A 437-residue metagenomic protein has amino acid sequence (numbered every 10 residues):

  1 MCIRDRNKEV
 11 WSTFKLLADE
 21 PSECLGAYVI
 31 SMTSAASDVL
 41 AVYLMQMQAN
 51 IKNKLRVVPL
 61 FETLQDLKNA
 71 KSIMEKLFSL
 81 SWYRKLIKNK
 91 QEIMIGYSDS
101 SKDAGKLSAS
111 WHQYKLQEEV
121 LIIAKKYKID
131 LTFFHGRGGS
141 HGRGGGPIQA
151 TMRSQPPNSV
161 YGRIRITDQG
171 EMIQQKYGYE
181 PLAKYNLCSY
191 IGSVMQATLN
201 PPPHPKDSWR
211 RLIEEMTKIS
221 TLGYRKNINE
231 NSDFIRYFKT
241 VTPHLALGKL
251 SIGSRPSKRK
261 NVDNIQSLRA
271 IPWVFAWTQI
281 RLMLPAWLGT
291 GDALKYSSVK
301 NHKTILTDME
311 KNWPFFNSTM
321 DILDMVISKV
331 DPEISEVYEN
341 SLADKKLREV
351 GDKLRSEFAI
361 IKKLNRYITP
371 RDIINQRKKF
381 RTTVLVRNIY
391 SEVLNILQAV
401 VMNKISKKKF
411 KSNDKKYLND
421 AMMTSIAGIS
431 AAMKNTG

Functional and structural regions predicted by a protein language model:
R4, K8-F14, D19-S22, G96-D99 (+5 more regions): Acidic, glycine-enriched catalytic cores built around paired aspartates
R4-L40, L44-Q48, M74-S108, S159 (+1 more regions): Active-site cores of enzymes that catalyze phosphoryl transfer or operate on phosphate-rich substrates
C24-Y28, K54-V58, K90-E92, K128-T132 (+1 more regions): Beta-sheet entry/capping signal
L40-V42, N69-I73, D103-S108, G142-Q149 (+1 more regions): Short acidic, glycine/serine/threonine-rich loops at helix termini
I51-R56, S81-I87, M152-G170: Acidic, His- and aromatic-enriched active-site or binding-groove loops in soluble protein domains that engage sugars
P59, G139: Conserved, mostly hydrophobic/aromatic
E62-K68, S108-H112: Glycine-rich phosphate/ribose-binding loops and adjacent secondary-structure elements that form binding surfaces
